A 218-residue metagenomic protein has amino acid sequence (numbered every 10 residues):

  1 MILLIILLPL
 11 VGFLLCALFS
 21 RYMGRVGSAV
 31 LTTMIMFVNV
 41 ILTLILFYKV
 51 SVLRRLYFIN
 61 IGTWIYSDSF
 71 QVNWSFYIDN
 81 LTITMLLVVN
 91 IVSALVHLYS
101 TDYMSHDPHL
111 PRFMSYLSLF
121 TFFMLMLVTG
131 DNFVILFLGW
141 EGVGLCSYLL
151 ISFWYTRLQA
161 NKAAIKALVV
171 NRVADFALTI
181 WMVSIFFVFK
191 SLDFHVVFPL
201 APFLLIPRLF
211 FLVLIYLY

Functional and structural regions predicted by a protein language model:
M1-Y218: ...captures the hydrophobic TM-helix bundle architecture rather than a specific catalytic motif, and can also fire on
